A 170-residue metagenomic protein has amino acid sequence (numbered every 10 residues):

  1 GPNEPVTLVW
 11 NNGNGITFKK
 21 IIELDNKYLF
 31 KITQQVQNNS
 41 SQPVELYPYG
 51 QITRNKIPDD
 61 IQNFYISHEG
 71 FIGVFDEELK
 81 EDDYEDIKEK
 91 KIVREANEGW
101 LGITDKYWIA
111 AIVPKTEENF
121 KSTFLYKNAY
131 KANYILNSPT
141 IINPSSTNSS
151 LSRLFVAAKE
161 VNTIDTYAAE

Functional and structural regions predicted by a protein language model:
G1-E170: Soluble non-transmembrane domains of integral membrane proteins
